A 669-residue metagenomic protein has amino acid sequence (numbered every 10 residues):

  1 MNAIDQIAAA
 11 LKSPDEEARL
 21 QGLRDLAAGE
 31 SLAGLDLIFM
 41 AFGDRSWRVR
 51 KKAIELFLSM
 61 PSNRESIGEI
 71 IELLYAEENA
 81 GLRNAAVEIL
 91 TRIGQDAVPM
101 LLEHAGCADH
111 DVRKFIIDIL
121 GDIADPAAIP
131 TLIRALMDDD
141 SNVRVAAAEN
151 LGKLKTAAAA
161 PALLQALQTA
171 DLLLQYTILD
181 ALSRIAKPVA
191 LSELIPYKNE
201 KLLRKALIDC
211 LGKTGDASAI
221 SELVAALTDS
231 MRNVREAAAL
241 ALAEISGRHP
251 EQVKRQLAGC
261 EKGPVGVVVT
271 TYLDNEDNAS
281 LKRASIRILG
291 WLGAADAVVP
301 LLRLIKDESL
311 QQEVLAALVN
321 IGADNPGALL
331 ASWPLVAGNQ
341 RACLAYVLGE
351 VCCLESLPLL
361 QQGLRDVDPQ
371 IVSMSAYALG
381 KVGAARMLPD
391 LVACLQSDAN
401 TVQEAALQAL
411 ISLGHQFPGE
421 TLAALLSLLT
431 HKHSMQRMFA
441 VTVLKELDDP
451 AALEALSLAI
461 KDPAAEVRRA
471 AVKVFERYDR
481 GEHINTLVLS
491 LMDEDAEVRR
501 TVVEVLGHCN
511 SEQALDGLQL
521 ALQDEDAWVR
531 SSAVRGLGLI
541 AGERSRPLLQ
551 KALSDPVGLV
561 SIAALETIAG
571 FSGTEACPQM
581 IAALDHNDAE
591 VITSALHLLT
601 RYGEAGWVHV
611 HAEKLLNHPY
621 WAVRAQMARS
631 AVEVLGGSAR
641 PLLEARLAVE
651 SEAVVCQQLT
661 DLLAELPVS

Functional and structural regions predicted by a protein language model:
M1, E17-S31, M40, K51-S62 (+36 more regions): Structural detector for internal amphipathic alpha-helices that build alpha-solenoid repeat scaffolds
A3-I4, G34-L35, N63, I67 (+18 more regions): Core helices of alpha-solenoid repeat scaffolds
P14-D15, R45-S46, E78-N79, A108-D109 (+17 more regions): Short inter-helical turns and helix N-cap capping residues of alpha-solenoid HEAT/ARM repeat scaffolds
A33-A41, S46: Short, charge-rich amphipathic alpha-helical segments embedded in non-transmembrane helical bundles/solenoids
A162, N199-K201, R255-V267, D307 (+3 more regions): Alpha-helical scaffold repeats of the Armadillo/HEAT/TPR superfamily
V269-E276: Acidic, Ser/Thr- and Gly/Pro-rich intrinsically disordered linkers and low-complexity segments that flank or connect
